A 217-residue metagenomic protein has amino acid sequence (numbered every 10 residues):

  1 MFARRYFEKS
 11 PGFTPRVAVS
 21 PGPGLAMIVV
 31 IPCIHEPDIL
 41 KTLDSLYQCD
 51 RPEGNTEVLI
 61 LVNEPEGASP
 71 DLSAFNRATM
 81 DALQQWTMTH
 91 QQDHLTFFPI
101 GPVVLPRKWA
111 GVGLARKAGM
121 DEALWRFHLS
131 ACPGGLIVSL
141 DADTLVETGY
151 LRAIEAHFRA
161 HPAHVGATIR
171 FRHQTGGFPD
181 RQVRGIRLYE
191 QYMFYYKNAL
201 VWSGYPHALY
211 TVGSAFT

Functional and structural regions predicted by a protein language model:
M1-S20: N-terminal membrane-anchoring/stem segments of glycan-assembly enzymes
P21-P23, D44-N55, E64-A68, F75 (+1 more regions): Short, acidic, metal-binding catalytic loop of nucleotide-sugar glycosyltransferases
M27-E36, C49, L61-N63: A conserved hydrophobic helix/loop-capping motif in glycosyltransferases and polysaccharide synthases
D71-G134: Active-site-proximal specificity loops/subdomain of glycosyltransferases
A131-G135, S139-H157: Acidic donor-binding/catalytic loop of UDP-sugar-dependent glycosyltransferases, especially processive GT2
G149-V183: Conserved donor NDP-sugar-binding/catalytic core segment of glycosyltransferases
R184-H207: Short, flexible, basic/aromatic active-site loop/helix in glycosyltransferases
Y205-T217: Conserved nucleotide-sugar donor-binding and metal-coordinating catalytic region shared by glycosyltransferases
